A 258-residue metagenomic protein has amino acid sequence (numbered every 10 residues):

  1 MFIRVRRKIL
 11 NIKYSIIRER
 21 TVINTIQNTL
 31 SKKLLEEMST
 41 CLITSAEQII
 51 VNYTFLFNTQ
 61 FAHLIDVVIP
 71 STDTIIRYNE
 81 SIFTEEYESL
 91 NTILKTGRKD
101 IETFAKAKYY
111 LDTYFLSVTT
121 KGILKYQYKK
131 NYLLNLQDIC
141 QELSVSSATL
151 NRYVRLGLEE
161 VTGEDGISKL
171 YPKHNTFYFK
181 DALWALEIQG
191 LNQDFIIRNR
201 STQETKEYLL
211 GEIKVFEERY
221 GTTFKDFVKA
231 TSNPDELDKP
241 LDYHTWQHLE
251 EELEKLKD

Functional and structural regions predicted by a protein language model:
M1-I101: N-terminal intrinsically disordered, low-complexity regulatory tails that precede a folded domain
V118-L133, E160-G163, T176: Short, amphipathic alpha-helical "recognition" segments used to contact nucleic acids or chromatin
K125-S147: Polyanion-binding surface elements
V154: DNA major-groove recognition helix of helix-turn-helix
E159-E187: Short helix-start
G190-K214: Short, charge/polar-rich alpha-helical segments
K206-D258: Alpha-helical oligomerization segments
